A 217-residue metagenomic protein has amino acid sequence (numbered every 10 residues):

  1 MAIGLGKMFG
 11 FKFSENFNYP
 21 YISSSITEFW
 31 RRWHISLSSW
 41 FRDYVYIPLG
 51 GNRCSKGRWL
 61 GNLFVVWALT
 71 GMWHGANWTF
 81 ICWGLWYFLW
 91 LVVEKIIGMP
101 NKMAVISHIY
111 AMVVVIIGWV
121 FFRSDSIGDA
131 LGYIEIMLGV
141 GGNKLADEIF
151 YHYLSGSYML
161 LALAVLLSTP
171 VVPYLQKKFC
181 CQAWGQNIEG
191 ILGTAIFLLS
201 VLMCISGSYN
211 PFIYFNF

Functional and structural regions predicted by a protein language model:
M1-N216: Membrane-embedded transmembrane alpha-helical bundles that form the catalytic cores of multi-pass lipid-modifying
